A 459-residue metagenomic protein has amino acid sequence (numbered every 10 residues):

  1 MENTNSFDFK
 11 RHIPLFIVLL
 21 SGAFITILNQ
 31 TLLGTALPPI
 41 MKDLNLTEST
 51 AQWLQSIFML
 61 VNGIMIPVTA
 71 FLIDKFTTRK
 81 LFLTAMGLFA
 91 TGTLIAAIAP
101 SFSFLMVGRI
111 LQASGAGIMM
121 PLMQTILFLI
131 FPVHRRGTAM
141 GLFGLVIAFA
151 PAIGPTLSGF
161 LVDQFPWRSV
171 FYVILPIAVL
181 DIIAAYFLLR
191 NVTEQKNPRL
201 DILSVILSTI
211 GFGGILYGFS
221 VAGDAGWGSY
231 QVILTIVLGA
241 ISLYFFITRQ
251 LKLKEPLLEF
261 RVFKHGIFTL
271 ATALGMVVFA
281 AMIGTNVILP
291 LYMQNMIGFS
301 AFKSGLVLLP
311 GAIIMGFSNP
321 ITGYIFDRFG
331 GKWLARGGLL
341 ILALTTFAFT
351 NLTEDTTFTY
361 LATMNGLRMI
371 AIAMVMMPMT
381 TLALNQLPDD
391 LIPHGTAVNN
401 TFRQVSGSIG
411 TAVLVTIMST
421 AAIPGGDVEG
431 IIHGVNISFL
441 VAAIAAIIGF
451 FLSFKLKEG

Functional and structural regions predicted by a protein language model:
M1-F187, S318-P320, F329, W333 (+4 more regions): Transmembrane-helix bundle of Major Facilitator Superfamily
N5-S6, H134, I182-T209, L251-G266 (+1 more regions): Flexible interhelical linker loops that connect adjacent transmembrane helices in multi-pass membrane transporters
H12-L28, L33-L37, L44-I57, A70 (+8 more regions): 12-transmembrane solute porter fold
K42, A116, R136, L145 (+8 more regions): Residue-level marker of structural boundaries
F160, V173, L180-F187, T209-S220 (+2 more regions): Small-residue-rich transmembrane alpha-helical segments that form helix-helix packing/gating elements in polytopic
N191-E194, T209-V232, I247-L251: Phenylalanine-glycine-rich, low-complexity intrinsically disordered regions, typified by the FG/GLFG repeat domains
